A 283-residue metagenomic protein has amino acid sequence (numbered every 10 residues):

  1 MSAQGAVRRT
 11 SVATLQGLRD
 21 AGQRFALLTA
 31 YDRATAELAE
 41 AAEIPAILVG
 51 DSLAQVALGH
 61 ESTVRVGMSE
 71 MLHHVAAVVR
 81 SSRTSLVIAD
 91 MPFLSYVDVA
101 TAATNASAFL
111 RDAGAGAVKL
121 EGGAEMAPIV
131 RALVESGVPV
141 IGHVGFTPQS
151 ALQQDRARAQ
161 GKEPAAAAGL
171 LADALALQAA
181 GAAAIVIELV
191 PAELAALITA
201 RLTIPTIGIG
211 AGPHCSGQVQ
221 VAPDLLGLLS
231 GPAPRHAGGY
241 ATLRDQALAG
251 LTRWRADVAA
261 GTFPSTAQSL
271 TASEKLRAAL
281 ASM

Functional and structural regions predicted by a protein language model:
S2-E274, A278-M283: Alpha/beta enzyme core
